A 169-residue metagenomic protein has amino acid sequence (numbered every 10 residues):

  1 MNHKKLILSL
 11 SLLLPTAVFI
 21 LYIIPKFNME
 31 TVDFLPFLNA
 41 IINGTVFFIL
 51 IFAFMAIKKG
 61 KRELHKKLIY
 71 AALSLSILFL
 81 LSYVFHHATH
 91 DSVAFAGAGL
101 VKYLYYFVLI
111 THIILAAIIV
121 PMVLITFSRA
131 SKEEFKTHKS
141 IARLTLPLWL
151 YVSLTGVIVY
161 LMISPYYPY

Functional and structural regions predicted by a protein language model:
M1-Y169: Alpha-helical membrane insertion/targeting regions
